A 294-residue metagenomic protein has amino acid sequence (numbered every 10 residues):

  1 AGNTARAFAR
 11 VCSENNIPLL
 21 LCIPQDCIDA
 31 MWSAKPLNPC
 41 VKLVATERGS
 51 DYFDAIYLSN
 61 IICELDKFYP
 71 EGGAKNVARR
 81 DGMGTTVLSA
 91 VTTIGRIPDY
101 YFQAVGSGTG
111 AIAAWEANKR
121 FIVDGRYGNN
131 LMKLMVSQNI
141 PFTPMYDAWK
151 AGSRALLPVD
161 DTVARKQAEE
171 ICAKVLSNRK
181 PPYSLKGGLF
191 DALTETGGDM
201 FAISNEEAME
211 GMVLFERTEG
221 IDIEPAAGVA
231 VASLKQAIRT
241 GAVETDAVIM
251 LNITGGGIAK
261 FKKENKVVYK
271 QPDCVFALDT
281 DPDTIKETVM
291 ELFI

Functional and structural regions predicted by a protein language model:
A1-R10, D29-M31, R80, S107-W115 (+2 more regions): Short glycine/serine/threonine-rich phosphate/pyrophosphate-binding segments that cradle anionic phosphate groups
A1-R10, I17-I23, D99-S107, L134 (+1 more regions): A short, small-residue-rich loop immediately preceding and capping a beta-strand
T4-G49, L58, Y146-K150, K260-V267: Active-site-proximal loop->helix
R6-P18, T93, K119-R120, A232-A242: Alpha-helix C-terminal capping segments
E14, V229-I294: Catalytic phosphate/nucleotide-handling subdomain of diverse soluble enzymes
P36, T46-F68, R120-D222, K266-I294: Active-site/ligand-binding loops adjacent to catalytic centers
Y57-G125, V213: Active-site/ligand-binding-proximal alpha/beta "capping" segment
K75-N76, V105-T109, V136-T143, L176 (+4 more regions): Glycine-rich beta-alpha junction loops
